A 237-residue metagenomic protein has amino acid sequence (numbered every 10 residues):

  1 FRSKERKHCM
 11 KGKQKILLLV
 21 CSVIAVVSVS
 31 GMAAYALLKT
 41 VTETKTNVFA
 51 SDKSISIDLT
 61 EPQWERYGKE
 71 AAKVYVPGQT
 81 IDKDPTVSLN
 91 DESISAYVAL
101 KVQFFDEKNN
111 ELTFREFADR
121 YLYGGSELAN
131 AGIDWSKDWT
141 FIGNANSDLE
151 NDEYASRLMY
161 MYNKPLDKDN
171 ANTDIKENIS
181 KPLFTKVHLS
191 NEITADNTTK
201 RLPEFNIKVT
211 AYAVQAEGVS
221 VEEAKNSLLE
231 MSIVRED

Functional and structural regions predicted by a protein language model:
F1-C9: Short, Lys/Arg-enriched N-terminal segments with co-localized hydrophobic residues within the first ~10-30 amino acids
H8-C9, K108, R115-D119, A129-K137 (+4 more regions): Polar/charged alpha-helical tracts
K11-P77, T199-F205, T210-D237: Short, polar/proline-rich extracytoplasmic segments that appear immediately after membrane translocation
A50-D52, D58-T60, N90, Q103 (+2 more regions): A structural detector for beta-sheet-dominated domains
I55, W64, E92-Y97, F105-K108: Primarily extracytoplasmic ectodomains and periplasmic/lumenal surface modules that are beta-strand-rich
T60, D106-L158: A surface/secretory-pathway sequence property marking extracellular, secreted, or lumenal proteins enriched
R66-A71, K83-D84, A155-Y162, L166-K168: Short structured motifs
V76-V98, Q103, N163-D237: C-terminal, structured domain-capping segment
